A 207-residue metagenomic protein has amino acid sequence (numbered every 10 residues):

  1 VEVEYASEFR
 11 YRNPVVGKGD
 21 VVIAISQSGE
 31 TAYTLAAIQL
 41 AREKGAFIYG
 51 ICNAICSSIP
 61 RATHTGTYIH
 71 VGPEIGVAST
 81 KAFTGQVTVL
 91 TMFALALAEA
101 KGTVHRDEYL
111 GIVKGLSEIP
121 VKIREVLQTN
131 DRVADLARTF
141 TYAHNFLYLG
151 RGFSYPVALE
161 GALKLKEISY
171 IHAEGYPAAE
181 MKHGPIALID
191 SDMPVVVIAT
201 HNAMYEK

Functional and structural regions predicted by a protein language model:
V1-K207: A SIS-like phosphosugar-recognition module
